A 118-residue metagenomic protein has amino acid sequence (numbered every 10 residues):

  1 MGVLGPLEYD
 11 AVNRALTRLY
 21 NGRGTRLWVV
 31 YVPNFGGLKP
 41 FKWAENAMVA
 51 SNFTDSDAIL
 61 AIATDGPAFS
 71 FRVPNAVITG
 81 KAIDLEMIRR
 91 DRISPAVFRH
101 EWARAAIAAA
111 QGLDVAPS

Functional and structural regions predicted by a protein language model:
M1-S118: A structural boundary signal for the start of the first folded domain, especially the loop/turn and N-capping region
